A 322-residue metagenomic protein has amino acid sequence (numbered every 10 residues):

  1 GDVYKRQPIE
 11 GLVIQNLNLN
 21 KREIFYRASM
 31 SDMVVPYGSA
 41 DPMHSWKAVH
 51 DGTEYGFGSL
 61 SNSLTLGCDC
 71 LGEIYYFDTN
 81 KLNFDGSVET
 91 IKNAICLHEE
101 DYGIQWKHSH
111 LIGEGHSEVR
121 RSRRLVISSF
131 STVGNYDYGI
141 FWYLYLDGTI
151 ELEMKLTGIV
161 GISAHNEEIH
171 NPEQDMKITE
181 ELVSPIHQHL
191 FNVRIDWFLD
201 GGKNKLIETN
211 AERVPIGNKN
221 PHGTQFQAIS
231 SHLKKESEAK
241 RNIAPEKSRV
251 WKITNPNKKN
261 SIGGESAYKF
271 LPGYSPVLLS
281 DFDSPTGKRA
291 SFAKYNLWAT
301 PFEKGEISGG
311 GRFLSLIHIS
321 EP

Functional and structural regions predicted by a protein language model:
D2-T149, K155, I159-S320: Extended effector regions of multi-domain proteins
